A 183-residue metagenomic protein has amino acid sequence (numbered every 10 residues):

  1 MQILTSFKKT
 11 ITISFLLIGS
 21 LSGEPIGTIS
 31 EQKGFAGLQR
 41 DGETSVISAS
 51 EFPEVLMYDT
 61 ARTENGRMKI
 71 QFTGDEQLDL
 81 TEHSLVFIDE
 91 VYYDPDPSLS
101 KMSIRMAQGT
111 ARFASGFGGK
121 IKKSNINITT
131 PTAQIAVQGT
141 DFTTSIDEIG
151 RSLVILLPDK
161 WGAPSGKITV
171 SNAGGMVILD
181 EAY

Functional and structural regions predicted by a protein language model:
M1-Q2, R105: Helix-centric, low-specificity signal for extended rod-like, repetitive segments
Q2-I11: Bacterial N-terminal signal peptides that target proteins for export
T10-S20: Bacterial N-terminal signal peptides
G23-N65, F72-M176: Flexible, surface-exposed loop/linker segments and immediately adjacent secondary-structure boundaries
D180-Y183: Short, intrinsically disordered, charge-balanced linker/junction segments flanking boundaries in proteins
